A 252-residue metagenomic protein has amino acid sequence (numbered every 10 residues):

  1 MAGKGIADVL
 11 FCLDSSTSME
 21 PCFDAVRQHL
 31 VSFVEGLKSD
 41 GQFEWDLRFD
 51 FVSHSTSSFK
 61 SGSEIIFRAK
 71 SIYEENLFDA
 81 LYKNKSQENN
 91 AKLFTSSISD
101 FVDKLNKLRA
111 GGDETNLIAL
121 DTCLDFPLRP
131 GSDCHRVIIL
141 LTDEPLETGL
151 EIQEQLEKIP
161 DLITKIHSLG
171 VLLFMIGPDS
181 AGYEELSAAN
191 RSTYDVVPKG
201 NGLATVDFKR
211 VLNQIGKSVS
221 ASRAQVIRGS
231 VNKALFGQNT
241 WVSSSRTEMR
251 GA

Functional and structural regions predicted by a protein language model:
M1-A252: Divalent cation-coordinating acidic motifs and surrounding scaffolds that mediate Ca2+/Mg2+/Mn2+/Zn2+-dependent binding
